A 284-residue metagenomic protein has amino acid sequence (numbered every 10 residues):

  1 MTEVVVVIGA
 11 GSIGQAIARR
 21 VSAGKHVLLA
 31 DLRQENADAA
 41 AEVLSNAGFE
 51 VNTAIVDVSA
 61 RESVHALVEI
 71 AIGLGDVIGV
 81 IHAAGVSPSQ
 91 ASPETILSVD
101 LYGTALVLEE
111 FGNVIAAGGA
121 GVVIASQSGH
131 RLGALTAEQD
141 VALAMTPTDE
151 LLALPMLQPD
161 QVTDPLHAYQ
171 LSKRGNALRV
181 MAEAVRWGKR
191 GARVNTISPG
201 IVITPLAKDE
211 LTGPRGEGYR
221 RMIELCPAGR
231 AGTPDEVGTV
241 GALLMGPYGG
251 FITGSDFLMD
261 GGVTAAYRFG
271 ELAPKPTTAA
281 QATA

Functional and structural regions predicted by a protein language model:
M1-L28: Canonical Rossmann dinucleotide-binding motif of NAD(H)/NADP(H)-dependent dehydrogenases/reductases, specifically
G24-A39: Conserved glycine-rich Rossmann-like NAD(P)H-binding loop of the short-chain dehydrogenase/reductase
L44-E62: Rossmann-fold cofactor-recognition segment
S59-G75: Conserved Rossmann-fold cofactor-binding substructure of NAD(P)-dependent oxidoreductases
S87-Q90, A117-R190, I201-T204: Catalytic loop of short-chain dehydrogenase/reductase
L106, Q161, A168-Y169, R174-A177 (+4 more regions): C-terminal helical subdomain
L135-T146, V202-L225, A266-A284: A glycine/serine/threonine-rich, flexible loop-to-helix segment that serves as the NAD(P) cofactor-binding "lid"
